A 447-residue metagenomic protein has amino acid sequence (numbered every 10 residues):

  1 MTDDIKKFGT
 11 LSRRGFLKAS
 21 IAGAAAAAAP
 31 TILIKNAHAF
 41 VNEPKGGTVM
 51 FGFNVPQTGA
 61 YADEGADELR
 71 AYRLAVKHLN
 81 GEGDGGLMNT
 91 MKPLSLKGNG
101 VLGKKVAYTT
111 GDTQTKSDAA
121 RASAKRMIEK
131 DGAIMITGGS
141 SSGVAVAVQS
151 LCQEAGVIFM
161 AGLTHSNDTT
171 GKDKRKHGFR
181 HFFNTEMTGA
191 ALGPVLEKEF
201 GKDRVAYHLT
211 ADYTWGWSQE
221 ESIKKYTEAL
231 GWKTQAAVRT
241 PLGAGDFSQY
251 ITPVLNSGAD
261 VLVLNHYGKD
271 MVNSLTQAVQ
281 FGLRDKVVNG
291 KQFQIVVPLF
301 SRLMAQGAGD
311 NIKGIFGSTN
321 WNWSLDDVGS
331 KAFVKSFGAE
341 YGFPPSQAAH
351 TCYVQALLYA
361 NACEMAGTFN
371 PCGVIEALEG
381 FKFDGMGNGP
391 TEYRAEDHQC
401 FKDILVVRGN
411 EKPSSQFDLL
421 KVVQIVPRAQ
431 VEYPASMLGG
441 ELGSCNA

Functional and structural regions predicted by a protein language model:
M1-G15, A24-A27, K35: N-terminal secretory signal peptides
T31-P56: C-terminal segment of N-terminal export signals and the immediately downstream linker at the start of the mature
F40-N42, D63-R70, G85-G171, H181 (+1 more regions): Beta-alpha junction/loop-to-helix N-cap segments that form part of ligand/metal-binding clefts
G52-A75, L79, T113-S117, S140-S141 (+3 more regions): Extracytoplasmic "Venus flytrap"
E64-L94, T188, T214-L230, L358: Short, solvent-exposed amphipathic alpha-helices that sit in or adjacent to ligand/effector-binding or catalytic
D118, K130-V238, R284-K286, K291-F316: Extracytoplasmic ligand/sensor domains, especially the bilobed periplasmic-binding protein
G268-M271, W323-F381: Extracellular/periplasmic ligand-binding modules, especially the Venus flytrap/periplasmic-binding
K382-A447: Solvent-exposed, acidic/polar segments of extracytosolic/periplasmic ligand-binding ectodomains
